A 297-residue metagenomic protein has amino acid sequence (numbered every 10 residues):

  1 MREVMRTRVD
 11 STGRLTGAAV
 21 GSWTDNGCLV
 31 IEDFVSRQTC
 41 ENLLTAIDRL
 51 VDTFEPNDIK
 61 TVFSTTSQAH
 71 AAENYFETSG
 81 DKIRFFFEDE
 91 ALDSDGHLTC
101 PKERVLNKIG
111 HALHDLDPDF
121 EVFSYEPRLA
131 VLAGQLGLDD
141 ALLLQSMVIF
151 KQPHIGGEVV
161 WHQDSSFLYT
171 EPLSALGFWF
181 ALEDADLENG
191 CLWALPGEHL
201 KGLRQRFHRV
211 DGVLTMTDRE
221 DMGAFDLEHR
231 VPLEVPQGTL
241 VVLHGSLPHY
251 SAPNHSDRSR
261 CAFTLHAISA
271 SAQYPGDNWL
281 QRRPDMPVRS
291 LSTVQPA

Functional and structural regions predicted by a protein language model:
M1-D25, E32-E158, M286-R289, T293: Non-heme Fe(II)-dependent double-stranded beta-helix
R2-D10, T53, N57-V62, G80-K82 (+4 more regions): Non-heme Fe(II)/2-oxoglutarate
S22, P232-E234: Residue-level "contact hotspot" at macromolecular interaction interfaces
R37, F167, H249: Glycine-rich nucleotide phosphate-binding loop and flanking beta-alpha elements of Rossmann-like dinucleotide-binding
Q38, E234-T239: A short, structured loop/turn motif at beta-sheet edges
L116, A130-G134, L142, I155-P232 (+1 more regions): Catalytic core of non-heme Fe(II) oxygenases with the double-stranded beta-helix
E126, S165, G245: Hydrophobic small-molecule pocket/channel-lining residues, especially in calycin-type beta-barrels
S146-V148, F178-F180, F263-A267: A structural signal for short, well-ordered beta-strand segments
